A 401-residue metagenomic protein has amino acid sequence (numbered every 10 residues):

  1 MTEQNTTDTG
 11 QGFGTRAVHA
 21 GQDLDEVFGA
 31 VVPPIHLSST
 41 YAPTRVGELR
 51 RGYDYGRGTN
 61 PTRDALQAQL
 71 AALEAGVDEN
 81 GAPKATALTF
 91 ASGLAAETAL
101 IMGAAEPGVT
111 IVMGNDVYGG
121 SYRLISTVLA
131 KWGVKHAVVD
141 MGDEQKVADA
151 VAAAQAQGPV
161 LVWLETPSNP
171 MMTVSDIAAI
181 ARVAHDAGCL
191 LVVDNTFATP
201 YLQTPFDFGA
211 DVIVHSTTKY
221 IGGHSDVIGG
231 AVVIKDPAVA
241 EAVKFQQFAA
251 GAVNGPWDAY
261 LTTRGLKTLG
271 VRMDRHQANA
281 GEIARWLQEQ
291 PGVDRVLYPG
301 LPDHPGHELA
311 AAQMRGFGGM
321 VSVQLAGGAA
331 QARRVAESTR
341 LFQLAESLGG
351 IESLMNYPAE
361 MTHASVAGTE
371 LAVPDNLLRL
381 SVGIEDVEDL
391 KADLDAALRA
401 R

Functional and structural regions predicted by a protein language model:
T2, N80-G81, S126, K135 (+4 more regions): PLP-dependent enzyme catalytic core of the Aspartate aminotransferase-like
T2-T62, L66-A72: N-terminal "arm"/small-domain region of PLP-dependent enzymes with the aminotransferase-like
T2-T9, H19, L73, D78-G292 (+1 more regions): Conserved PLP-enzyme active-site core in the AAT-like
Q22-L24, L37-A42, F197, K219 (+7 more regions): Glycine-rich beta-alpha junction loops
A42-V46, V239-A240, G328-Q331, T362-H363 (+1 more regions): Short, acidic Gly/Pro/Ser/Thr-rich loop/turn segments
R51, I228, T262-K267, F317-V321 (+1 more regions): Short amphipathic alpha-helical segments
V183, E282, W286-Q290, R334 (+2 more regions): Generic non-transmembrane alpha-helical segments
R295-L378, V382, A396: Conserved C-terminal alpha-helix-loop-beta "cap" of PLP-dependent enzymes that closes/shapes the active-site mouth
